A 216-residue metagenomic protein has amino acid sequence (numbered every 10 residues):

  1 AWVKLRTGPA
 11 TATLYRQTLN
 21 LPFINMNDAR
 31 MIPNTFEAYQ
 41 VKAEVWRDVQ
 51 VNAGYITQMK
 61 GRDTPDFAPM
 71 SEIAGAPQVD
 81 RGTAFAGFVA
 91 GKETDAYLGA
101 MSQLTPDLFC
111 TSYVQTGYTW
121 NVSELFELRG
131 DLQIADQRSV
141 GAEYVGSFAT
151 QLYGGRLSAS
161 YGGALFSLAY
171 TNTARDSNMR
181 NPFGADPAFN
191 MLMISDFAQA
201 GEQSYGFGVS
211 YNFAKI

Functional and structural regions predicted by a protein language model:
A1-A68, F88-D95, L165-D176: Outer membrane beta-barrel
W2, M26-A29, A74-A76, F88 (+4 more regions): Outer-membrane beta-barrel proteins
W2-K4, Q40-K42, G87-V89, G99-M101 (+3 more regions): Outer-membrane beta-barrel architecture
F23-M31, D63-M70, T111-Q115, S139-A149 (+1 more regions): Outer-membrane beta-barrel translocator domains and adjoining extracellular loop/strand segments of Gram-negative
P33-E37, D80-A84, L108-S112, A149-Y153 (+1 more regions): Residues that define the transmembrane beta-barrel architecture of outer-membrane proteins
G54, G91-D95, G117-I216: Detector for outer-membrane/organellar transmembrane beta-barrel domains, recognizing the amphipathic beta-strand
T64-A74, Q78-A90, G117, P187-F197: Outer membrane beta-barrel transmembrane domains
Y97-G99, T105-F109: Transmembrane beta-strand segments of outer-membrane beta-barrel domains in Gram-negative and organellar OMPs
